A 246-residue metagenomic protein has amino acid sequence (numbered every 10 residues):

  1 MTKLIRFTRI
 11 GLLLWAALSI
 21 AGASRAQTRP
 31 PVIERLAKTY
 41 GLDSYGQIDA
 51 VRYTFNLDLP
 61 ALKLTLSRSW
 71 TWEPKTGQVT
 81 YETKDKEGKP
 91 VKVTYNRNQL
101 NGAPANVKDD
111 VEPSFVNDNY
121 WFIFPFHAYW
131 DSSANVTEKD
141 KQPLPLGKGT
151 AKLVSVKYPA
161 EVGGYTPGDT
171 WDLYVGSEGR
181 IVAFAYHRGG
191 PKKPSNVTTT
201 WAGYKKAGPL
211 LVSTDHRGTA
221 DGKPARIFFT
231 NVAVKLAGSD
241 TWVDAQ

Functional and structural regions predicted by a protein language model:
M1-F7: N-terminal secretory signal peptides that target proteins for export/translocation
I10-S19: Bacterial N-terminal signal peptides
G22-A26: Sec/Tat signal peptide C-region and signal peptidase I cleavage site
Q27-E34, Y95-D169, G189-K193, A245-Q246: Flexible, processing/modification-adjacent segments and terminal tails in exported/periplasmic/extracellular proteins
P31-N106, A134-K141: N-terminal mature ectodomain segment of secretory-pathway/periplasmic proteins
S44-I48, G147, L210: Edge/loop elements at the starts and ends of beta-strands within beta-rich repeat scaffolds
Y45, W70-P74, W121-F122, P167 (+3 more regions): Tryptophan-centric aromatic hotspots in well-structured domains and transmembrane helices
K148-A245: Gly/Pro-enriched, hydrophobic low-complexity segments that function as extracytoplasmic propeptides/linkers
